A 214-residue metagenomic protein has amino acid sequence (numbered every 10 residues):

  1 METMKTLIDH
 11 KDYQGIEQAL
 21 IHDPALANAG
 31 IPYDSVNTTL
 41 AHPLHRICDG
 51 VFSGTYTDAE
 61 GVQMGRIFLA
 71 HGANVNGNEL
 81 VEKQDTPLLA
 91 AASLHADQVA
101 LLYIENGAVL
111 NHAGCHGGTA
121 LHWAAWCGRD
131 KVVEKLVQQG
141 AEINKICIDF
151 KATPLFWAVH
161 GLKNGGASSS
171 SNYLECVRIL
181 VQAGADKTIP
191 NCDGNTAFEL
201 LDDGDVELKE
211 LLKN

Functional and structural regions predicted by a protein language model:
M1-E17: N-terminal capping/linker segments that flank leucine-rich repeat
M1-M4, A29-S53, N78-A90, A113-T119 (+2 more regions): Ankyrin-repeat boundary/"N-cap" motif
T6-K11, T38, R46-E60, A90-A96 (+3 more regions): Ankyrin repeat A-helix N-terminal signature
G15, E60-M64, Q98-V99, K131-V132 (+2 more regions): Conserved ankyrin/ankyrin-like repeat signature
L20-L26, M64-N74, L101-V109, E134-E142 (+2 more regions): Ankyrin repeat domain, specifically the short helix-to-loop turn at the C-terminus of the second helix of each repeat
L26-A27, G54, V75, L110 (+5 more regions): Alpha-solenoid repeat scaffolds
V109-C147: Eukaryotic tandem repeat interaction scaffolds
V181, D186-N214: Leucine-rich solenoid repeat scaffolds
